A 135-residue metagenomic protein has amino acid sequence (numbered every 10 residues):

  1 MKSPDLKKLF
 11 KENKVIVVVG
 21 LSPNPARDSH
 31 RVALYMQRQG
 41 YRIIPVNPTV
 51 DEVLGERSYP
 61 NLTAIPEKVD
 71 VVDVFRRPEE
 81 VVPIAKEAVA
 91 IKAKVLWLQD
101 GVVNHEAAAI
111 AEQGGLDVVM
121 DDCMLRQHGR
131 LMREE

Functional and structural regions predicted by a protein language model:
M1-N13: Short N-terminal or domain-adjacent regulatory/targeting segments
E12-V15, V69: Phosphate-coordination loops involved in phosphoryl transfer and adenosine-cofactor binding
V17-V19: Conserved beta-strand elements of the Class I
S22-R27, A33-L54: NAD(P)-binding Rossmann-fold cofactor-contacting core
Y41, I91-L96, G114-L116: A short helix->loop->beta-strand "cap" motif at the edges of active sites that frequently abuts
E56-N61: Conserved SAM-binding strand-loop segment of SAM-dependent methyltransferases
L62-V102: Mid-chain, well-packed structural core segment of small domains
D100-H128, R133-E134: Rossmann-fold NAD(P)-binding glycine/threonine-rich loop
